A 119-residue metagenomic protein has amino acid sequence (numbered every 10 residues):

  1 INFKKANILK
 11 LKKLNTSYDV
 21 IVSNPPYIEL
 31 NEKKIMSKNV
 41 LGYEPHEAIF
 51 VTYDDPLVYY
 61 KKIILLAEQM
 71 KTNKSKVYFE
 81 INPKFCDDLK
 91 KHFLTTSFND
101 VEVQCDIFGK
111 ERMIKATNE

Functional and structural regions predicted by a protein language model:
I1-N118: S-adenosylmethionine
